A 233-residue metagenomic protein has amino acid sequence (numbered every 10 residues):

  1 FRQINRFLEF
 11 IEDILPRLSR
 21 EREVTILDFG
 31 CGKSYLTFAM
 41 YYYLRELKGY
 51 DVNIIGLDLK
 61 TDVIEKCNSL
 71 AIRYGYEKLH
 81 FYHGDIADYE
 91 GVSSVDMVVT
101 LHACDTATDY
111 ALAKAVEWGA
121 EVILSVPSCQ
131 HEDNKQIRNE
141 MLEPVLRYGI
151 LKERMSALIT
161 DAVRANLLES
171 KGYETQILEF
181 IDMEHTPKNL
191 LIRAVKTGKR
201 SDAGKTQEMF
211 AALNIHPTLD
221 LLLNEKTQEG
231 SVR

Functional and structural regions predicted by a protein language model:
F1-S19: S-adenosyl-L-methionine
N5, E9, L59-R233: Class I S-adenosyl-L-methionine
D13-E21, R45-Y50, R73-K78: Secondary-structure boundary elements
R22-G32: Conserved class I S-adenosyl-L-methionine
E23, D51, V95: Phosphate-coordination loops involved in phosphoryl transfer and adenosine-cofactor binding
L27, I55, Y82: Conserved Rossmann-like nucleotide-binding pocket used by diverse enzymes that bind dinucleotide cofactors
K33-G49: Conserved SAM-binding loop of SAM-dependent methyltransferases across substrates and taxa, primarily the Class I
D51-D58: Conserved SAM-binding motif I beta-strand of class I
